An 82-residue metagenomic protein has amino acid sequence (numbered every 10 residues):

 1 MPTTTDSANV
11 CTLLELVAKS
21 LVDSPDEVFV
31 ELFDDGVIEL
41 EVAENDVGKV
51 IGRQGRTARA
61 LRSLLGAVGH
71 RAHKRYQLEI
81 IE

Functional and structural regions predicted by a protein language model:
M1-V47, A60, L64-E82: RNA-contacting regions in translation and RNA-metabolism proteins, encompassing KH/S1 modules where present
I51-R56: Glycine-centered tight-turn and secondary-structure capping sites
